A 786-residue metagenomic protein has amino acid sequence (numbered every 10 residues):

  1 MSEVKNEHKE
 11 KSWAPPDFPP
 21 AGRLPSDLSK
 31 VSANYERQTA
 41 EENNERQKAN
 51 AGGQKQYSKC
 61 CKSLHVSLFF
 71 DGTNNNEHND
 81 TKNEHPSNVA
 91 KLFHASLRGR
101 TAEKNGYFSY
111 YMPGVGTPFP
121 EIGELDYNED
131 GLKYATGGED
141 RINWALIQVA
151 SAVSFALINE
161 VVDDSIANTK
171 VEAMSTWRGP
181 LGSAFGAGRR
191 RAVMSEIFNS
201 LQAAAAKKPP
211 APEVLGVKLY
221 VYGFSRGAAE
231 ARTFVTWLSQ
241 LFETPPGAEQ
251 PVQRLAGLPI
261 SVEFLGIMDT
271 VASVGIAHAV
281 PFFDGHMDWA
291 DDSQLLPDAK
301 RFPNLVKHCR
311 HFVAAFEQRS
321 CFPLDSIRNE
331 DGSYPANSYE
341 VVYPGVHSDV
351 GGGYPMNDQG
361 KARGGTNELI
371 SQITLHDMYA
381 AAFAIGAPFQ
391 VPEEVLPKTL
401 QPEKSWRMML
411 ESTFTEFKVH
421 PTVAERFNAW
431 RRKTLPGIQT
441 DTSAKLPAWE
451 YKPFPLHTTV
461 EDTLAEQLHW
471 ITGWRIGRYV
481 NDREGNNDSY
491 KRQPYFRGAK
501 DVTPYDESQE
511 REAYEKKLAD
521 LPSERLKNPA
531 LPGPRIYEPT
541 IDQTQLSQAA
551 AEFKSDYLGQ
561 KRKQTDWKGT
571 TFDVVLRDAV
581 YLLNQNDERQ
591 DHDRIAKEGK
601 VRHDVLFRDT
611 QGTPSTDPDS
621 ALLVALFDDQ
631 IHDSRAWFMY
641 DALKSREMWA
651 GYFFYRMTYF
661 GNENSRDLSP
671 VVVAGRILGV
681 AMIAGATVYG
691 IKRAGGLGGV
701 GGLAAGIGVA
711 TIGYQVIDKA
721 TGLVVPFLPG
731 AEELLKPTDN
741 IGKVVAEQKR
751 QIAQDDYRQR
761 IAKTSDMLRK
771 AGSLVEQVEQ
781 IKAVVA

Functional and structural regions predicted by a protein language model:
S2-A786: Active-site- or binding-pocket-proximal scaffold segments within functional domains
